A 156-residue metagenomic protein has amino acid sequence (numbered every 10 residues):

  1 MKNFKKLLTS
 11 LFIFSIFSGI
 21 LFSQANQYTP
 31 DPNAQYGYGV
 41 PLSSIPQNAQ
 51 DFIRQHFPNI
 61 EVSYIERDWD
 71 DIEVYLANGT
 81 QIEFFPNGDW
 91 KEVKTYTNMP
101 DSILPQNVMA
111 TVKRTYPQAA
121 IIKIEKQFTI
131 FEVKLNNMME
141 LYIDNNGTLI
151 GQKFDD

Functional and structural regions predicted by a protein language model:
M1-Y28: Bacterial Sec-dependent N-terminal signal peptides
L7-T9, I13, K113-I122: C-terminal low-complexity, charged extensions that often adopt amphipathic alpha-helices
F22-D51, Q55, D155-D156: Sec-dependent signal peptide cleavage junction
G39-N59, M99-A120: Short, non-transmembrane alpha-helical segments in secretory-pathway proteins
N48, I53-Y96: Acidic (E/D-rich), amphipathic helical modules within compact regulatory domains
I72-Y75, F131-L135, M139: Conserved histidines in hydrophobic membrane contexts and catalytic metal-binding motifs
T97-M99, D156: A short acidic/small-residue loop/turn micro-motif
E140, D144-D156: Short, low-complexity, Pro/Ser/Thr/Gly-rich segments in the mature regions of secreted, periplasmic
